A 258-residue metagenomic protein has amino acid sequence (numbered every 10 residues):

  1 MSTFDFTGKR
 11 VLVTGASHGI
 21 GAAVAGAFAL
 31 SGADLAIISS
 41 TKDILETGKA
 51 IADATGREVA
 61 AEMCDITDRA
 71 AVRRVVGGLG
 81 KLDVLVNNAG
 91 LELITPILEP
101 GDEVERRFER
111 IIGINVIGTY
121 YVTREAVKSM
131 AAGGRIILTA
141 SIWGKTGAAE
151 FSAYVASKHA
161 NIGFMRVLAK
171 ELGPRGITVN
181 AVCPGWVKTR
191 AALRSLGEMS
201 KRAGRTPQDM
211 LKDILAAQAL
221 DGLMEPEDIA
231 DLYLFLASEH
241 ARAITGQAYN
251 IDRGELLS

Functional and structural regions predicted by a protein language model:
S2, T146, L234, T245-S258: Short C-terminal tail/terminal secondary-structure segment of NAD(P)H-dependent dehydrogenase/reductase domains
R10, S17-H18: Conserved glycine-rich cofactor-binding loop
A33-E46: Conserved glycine-rich Rossmann-like NAD(P)H-binding loop of the short-chain dehydrogenase/reductase
E92-E109, E150-A153: Conserved mid-core segment of classical short-chain dehydrogenase/reductases
T123, S157, M165: Active-site helix of classical SDR
S141: Residue(s) in the substrate-gating loop at a strand-loop-helix junction that position the organic substrate next
G173, T178, I244-G246: Short, small/polar-rich loop/turn modules that mediate ligand/substrate recognition or access, typified
